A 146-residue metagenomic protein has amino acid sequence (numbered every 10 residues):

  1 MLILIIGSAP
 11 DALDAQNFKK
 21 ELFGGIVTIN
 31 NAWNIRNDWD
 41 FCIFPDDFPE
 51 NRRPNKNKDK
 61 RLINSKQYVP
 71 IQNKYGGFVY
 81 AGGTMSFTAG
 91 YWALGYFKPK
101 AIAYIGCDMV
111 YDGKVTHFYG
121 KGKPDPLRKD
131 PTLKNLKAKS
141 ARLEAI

Functional and structural regions predicted by a protein language model:
M1-I146: Metal-ion/cofactor- or nucleotide/acyl-coenzyme-handling active-site neighborhoods
